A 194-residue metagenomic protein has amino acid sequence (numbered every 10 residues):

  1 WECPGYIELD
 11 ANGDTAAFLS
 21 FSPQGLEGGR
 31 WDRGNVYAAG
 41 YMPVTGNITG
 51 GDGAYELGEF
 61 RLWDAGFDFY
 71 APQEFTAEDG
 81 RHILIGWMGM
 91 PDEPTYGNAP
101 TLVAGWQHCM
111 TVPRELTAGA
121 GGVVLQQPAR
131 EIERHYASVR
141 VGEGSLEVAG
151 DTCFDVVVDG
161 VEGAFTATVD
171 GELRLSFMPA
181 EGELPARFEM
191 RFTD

Functional and structural regions predicted by a protein language model:
W1-L9, F60-A65: Beta-propeller and closely related beta-pinwheel folds
C3-E8, D14-E27, R81-M88: Hydrophobic core segments of beta-strands in well-ordered, beta-rich domains
P4, G34-A38, A99-L102: Short secondary-structure boundary/capping segments
E27-P43, E93-T95, V112: Structural motif
T45-D194: Beta-rich accessory regions
